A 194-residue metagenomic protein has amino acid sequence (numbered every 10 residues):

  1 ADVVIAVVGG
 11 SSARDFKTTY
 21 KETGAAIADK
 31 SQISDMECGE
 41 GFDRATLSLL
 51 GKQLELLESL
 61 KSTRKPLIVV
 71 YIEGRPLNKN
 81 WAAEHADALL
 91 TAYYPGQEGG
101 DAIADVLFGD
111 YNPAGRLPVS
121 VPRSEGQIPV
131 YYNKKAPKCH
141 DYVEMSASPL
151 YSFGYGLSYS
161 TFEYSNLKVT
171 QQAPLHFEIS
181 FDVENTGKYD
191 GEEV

Functional and structural regions predicted by a protein language model:
A1-V194: C-terminal non-catalytic regions of proteins with extracellular/luminal or membrane-system context
